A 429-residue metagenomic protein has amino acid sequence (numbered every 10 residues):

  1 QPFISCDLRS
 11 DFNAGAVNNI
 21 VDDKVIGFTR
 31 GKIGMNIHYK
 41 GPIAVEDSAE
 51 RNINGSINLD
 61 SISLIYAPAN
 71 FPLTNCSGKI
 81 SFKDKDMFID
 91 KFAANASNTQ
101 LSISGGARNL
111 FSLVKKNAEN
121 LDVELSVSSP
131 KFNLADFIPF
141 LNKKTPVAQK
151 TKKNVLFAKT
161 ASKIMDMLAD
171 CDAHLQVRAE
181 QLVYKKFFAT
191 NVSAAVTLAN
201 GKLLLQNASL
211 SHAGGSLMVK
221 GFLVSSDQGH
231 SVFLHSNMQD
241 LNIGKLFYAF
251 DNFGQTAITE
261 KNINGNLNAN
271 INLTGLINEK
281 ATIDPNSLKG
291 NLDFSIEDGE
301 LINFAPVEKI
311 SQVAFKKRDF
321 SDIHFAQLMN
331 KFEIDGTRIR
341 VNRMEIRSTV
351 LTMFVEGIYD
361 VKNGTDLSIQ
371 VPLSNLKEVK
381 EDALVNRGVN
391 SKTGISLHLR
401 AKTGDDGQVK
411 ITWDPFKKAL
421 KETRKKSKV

Functional and structural regions predicted by a protein language model:
Q1-K40, R51-I65, F71-P72, S77-F111 (+5 more regions): Small-residue helix/turn framework positions
G41, K410-I411: C-terminal low-complexity, glycine/proline- and small-hydrophobic-enriched intrinsically disordered tails that act as
A44-E46: Single-stranded nucleic-acid-binding OB-fold domains
K152-D170: N-terminal leader/targeting segments and the immediate start of mature chains
